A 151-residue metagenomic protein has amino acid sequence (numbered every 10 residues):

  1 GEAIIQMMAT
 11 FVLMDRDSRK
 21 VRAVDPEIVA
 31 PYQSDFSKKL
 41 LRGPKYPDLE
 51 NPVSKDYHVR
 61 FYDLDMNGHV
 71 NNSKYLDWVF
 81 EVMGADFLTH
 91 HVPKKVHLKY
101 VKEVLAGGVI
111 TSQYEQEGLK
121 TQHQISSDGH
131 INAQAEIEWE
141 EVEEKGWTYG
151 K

Functional and structural regions predicted by a protein language model:
G1-G43, V104-A106, E115-K151: HotDog/MaoC-like acyl-thioester-processing domains
D15-V92, V142, G146-K151: Hot-dog-fold acyl-thioester-processing enzymes
Y57-E141: Acidic/His-leaning functional-site neighborhoods
